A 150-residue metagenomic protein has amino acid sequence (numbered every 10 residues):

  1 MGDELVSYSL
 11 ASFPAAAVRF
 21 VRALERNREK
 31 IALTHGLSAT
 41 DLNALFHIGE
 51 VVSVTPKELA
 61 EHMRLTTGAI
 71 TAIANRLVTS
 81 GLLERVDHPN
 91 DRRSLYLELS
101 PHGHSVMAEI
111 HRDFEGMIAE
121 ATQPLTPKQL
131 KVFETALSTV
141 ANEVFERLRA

Functional and structural regions predicted by a protein language model:
M1-H35: N-terminal leader segment of winged-helix/HTH proteins
M1-L5, K128-A150: C-terminal regulatory/oligomerization modules of transcriptional regulators
P14-A17, D41, S100, E134-L137 (+1 more regions): Generic structural concept
F20, N27, S80, V140-R147: Short, leucine/isoleucine-rich alpha-helical interaction segments at C-terminal helix-coil junctions
E25, N75-S138: Charged, amphipathic alpha-helical coiled-coil/dimerization segments
R26-T66, Y96: N-terminal helix-turn-helix DNA-binding core of bacterial DNA-binding proteins
E29-A32, A119-T122, F145, R149: Short, flexible helix-adjacent loops and helix caps
